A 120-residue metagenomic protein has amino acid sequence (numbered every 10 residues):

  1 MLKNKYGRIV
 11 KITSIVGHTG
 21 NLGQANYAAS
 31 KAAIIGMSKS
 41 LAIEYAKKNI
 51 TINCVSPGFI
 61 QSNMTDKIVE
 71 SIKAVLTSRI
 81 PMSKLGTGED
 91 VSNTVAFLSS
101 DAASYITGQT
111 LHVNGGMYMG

Functional and structural regions predicted by a protein language model:
V10, I52-V55, T65, G108 (+1 more regions): Hydrophobic structural elements of the Rossmann-like NAD(P)H-binding subdomain that define the short-chain
S14: Residue(s) in the substrate-gating loop at a strand-loop-helix junction that position the organic substrate next
H18, I35, N53-K67: Short, flexible catalytic-loop segment of classical short-chain dehydrogenase/reductase
T19-L22, A96, T107-G120: Short C-terminal tail/terminal secondary-structure segment of NAD(P)H-dependent dehydrogenase/reductase domains
S30, S38: Active-site helix of classical SDR
I43-K47, S104: Alpha-helical segment proximal to the catalytic Tyr-Lys
K47, F59-I80, G120: A glycine/serine/threonine-rich, flexible loop-to-helix segment that serves as the NAD(P) cofactor-binding "lid"
C54, L76-A102, I106, G115: C-terminal helical subdomain
